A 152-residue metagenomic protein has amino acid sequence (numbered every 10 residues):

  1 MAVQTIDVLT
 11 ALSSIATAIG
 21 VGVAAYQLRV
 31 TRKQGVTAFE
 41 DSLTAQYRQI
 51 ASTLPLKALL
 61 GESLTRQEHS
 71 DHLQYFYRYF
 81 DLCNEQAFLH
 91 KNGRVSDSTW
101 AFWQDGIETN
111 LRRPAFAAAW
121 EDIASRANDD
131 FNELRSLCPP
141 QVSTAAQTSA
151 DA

Functional and structural regions predicted by a protein language model:
A2-S70: Membrane-proximal alpha-helical anchors
E68-A152: An amphipathic alpha-helical interaction surface
